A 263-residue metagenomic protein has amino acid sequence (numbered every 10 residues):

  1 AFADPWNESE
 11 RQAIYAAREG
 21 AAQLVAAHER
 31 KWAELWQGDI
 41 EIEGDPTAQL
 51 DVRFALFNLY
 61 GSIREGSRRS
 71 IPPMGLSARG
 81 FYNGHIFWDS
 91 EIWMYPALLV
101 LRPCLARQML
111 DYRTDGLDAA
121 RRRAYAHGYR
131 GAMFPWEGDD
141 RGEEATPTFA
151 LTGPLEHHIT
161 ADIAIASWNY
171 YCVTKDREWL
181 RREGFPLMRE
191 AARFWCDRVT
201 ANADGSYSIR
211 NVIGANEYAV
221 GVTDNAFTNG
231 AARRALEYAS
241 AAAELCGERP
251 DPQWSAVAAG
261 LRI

Functional and structural regions predicted by a protein language model:
A1-F81: Acidic/polar, glycine-enriched structural segments that form the non-catalytic walls/loops of the carbohydrate-binding
A27, L187-E190: A non-catalytic, amphipathic alpha-helix used as a structural packing/dimerization or gating element in enzyme scaffolds
Q37-E41, F57-S62, I92-P103, D162-R177 (+3 more regions): Well-ordered alpha-helical scaffold segments within catalytic/enzyme domains
P46, L56, G61-I63, G75 (+6 more regions): Short, flexible loop/turn elements at secondary-structure junctions
A48, V52, A106, G184 (+1 more regions): Hydrophobic packing residues in well-ordered alpha-helices of helical domains and bundles
D51, R68-S77, F81-Y82, I86-W88 (+3 more regions): Catalytic cores of carbohydrate-active enzymes
I63-G80, H85, C104-I165, Y171 (+3 more regions): Helix-terminus loop motifs that line ligand-binding clefts
